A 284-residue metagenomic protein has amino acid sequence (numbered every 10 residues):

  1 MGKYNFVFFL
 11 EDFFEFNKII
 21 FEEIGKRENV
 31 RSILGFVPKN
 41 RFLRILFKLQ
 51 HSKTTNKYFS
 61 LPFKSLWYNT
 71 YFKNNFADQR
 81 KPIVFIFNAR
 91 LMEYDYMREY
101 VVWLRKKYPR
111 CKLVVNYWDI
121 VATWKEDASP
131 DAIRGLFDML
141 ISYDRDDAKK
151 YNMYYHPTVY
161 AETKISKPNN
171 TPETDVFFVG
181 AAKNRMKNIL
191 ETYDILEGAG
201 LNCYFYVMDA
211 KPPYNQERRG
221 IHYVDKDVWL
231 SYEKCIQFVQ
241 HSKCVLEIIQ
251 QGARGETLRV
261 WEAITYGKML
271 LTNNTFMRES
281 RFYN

Functional and structural regions predicted by a protein language model:
M1-I120, W124, A128-I133, D138-M139: N-terminal pre-catalytic "stem/leader" segment of glycosyltransferase-like enzymes
F6-F9, K18-E22, L104-R105, V114-Y117 (+6 more regions): Hydrophobic transmembrane helix bundles of membrane-integrated enzymes that assemble and modify cell-envelope
F14-E15, I141-K149, V207-P213, N273-R278: Short, polar loop motifs at secondary-structure junctions
K18-I24, G220-D227, Y232-N284: Catalytic binding pocket for nucleotide-activated donors in carbohydrate/polymer assembly enzymes
K26-I33, R44-S52, F137-L140, K150-A161 (+3 more regions): Active-site regions of enzymes building and remodeling cell-envelope glycoconjugates
F36-K39, T158, L201-P213, F276-N284: Conserved catalytic or regulatory cores that recognize and/or transform ribose-phosphate-containing ligands
E99-L201: Catalytic core of nucleotide-activated saccharide and alditol-phosphate transferases
W118, L196-V228, T275: Catalytic donor nucleotide-activated moiety binding site of glycosyltransferases and closely related
